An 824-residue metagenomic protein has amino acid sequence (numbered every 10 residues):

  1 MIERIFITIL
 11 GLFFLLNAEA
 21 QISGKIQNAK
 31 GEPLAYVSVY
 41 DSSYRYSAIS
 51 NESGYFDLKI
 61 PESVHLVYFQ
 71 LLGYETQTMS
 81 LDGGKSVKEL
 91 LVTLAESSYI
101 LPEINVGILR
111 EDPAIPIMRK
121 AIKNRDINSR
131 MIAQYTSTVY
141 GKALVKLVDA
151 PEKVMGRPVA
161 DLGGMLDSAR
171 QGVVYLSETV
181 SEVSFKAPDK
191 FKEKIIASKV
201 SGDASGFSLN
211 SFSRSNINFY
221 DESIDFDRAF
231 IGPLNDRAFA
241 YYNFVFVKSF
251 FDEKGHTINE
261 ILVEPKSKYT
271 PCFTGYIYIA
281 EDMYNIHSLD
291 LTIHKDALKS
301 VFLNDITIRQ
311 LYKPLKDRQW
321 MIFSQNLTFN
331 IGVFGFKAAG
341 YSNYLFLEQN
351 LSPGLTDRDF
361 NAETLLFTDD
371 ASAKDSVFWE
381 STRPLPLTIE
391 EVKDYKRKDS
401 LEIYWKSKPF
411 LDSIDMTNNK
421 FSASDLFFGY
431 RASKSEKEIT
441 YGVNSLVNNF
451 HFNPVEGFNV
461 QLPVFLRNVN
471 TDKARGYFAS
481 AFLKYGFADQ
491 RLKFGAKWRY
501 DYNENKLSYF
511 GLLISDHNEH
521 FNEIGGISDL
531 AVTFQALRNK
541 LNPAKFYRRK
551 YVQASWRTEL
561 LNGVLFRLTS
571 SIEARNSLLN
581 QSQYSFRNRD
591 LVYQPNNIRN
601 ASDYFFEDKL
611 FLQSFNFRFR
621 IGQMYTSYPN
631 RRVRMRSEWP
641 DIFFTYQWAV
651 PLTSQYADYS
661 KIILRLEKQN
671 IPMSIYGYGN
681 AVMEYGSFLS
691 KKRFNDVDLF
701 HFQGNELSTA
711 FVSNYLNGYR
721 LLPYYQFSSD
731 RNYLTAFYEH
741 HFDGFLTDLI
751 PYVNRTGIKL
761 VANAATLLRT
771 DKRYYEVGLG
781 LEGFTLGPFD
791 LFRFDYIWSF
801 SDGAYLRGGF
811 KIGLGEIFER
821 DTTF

Functional and structural regions predicted by a protein language model:
Q21-L34: Structural motif
D41-S43, L66-M79: A short, solvent-exposed loop/turn motif at the edges and junctions of modular extracellular/periplasmic domains
R45-Y55: Short, acidic Ser/Thr/Gly-rich low-complexity loop/linker segments typical of extracellular and cell-surface proteins
S98, E103-I258, E264-C272, F334-N444 (+5 more regions): Structured extracytoplasmic
V106, D290-H294, Y441-F452, N468 (+8 more regions): Transmembrane beta-strand segments that form the barrel wall of outer-membrane beta-barrel proteins
E456-V460, Q490-F494, R548-V552, E607-Q613 (+5 more regions): Residues that define the transmembrane beta-barrel architecture of outer-membrane proteins
Y509-D529, F534-Y547, D603, R634 (+1 more regions): C-terminal outer-membrane beta-barrel translocator/porin domains of Gram-negative envelope proteins and their
S614-F619, A736, R807-F824: Outer-membrane beta-barrel "beta-signal"
